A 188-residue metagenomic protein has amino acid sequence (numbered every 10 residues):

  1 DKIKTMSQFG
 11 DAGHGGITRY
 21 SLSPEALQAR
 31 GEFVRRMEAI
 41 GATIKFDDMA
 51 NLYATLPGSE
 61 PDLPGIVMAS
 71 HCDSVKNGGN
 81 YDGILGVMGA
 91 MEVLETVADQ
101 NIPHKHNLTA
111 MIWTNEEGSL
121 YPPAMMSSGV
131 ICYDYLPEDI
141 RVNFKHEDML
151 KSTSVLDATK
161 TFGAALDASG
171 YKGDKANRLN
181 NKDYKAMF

Functional and structural regions predicted by a protein language model:
D1-S23: N-terminal capping segment at the start of a domain
I40, L52-L85, A90: Catalytic-core environment of secreted peptidases
I40, P61-I66, P103-L108, K182-A186: Short coil/turn connectors at secondary-structure junctions
T43-A50: Short, well-structured beta-strand/strand-turn elements
M68, N77-E116: Alpha-helical metal-binding/catalytic segments enriched in His/Glu/Asp
D73, K105, N115-E116, M125-F188: Midchain, well-structured core segments that form catalytic/ion-binding scaffolds
G79-Y81, S119-M126: Short acidic, glycine/serine/threonine-rich loops at helix termini
